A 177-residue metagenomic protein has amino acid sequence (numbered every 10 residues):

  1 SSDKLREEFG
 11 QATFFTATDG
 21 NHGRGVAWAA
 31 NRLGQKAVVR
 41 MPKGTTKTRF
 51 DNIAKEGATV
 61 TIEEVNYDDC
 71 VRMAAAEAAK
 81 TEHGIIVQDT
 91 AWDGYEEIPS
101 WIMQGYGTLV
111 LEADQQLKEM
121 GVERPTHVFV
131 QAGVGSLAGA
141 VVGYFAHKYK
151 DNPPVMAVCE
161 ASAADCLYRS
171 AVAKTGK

Functional and structural regions predicted by a protein language model:
S2-F15, R24-A79, L167-G176: Active-site-proximal loop->helix
A12, G84-I85, T126: Conserved acidic residues
T18-G23, A132-S136: Gly/Ser-rich catalytic serine loop of serine hydrolases
G20-H22, A30, I53, A113 (+2 more regions): Buried hydrophobic positions in well-ordered alpha/beta secondary-structure cores of metabolic enzymes
A37, V60, I85-I86, M156: Hydrophobic beta-strand scaffold residues
R40, E63, D89, A157-A161: Generic beta-sheet signal
D68-M73, W92-K177: Glycine-rich phosphate/pyrophosphate-binding loop at beta-loop-alpha junctions
K80-D89: Structural signature of the thiamine diphosphate
